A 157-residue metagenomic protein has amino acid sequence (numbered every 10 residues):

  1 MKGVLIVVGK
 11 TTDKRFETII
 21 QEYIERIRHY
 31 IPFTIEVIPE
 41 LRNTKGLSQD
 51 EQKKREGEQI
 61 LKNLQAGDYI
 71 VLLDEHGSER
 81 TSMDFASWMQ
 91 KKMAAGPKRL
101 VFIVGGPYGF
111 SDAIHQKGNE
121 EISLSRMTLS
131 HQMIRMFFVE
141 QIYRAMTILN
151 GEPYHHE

Functional and structural regions predicted by a protein language model:
M1-I27: N-terminal beta1-alpha1 ligand-phosphate binding loop
K2, P97-F102: Loop/turn-to-beta-strand initiation segments
I6-V8, E36-I38, I103: Short hydrophobic segments within beta-strands
T11, E75-S78, G106-G109: Short glycine-rich anion-binding loops that position phosphate/pyrophosphate groups of nucleotides and phosphorylated
E17-I20, S82-A86, H115, R135: Conserved strand-to-helix beginnings and helix N-cap segments that scaffold or border functional pockets
P32-F33, P39-K98: S-adenosyl-L-methionine/SAH cofactor-binding core of RNA-modifying enzymes
G105-G106, K117: Proline/glycine-rich low-complexity loops and linkers
D112-H156: Structured adenosyl-cofactor binding patch, chiefly the S-adenosyl-L-methionine
